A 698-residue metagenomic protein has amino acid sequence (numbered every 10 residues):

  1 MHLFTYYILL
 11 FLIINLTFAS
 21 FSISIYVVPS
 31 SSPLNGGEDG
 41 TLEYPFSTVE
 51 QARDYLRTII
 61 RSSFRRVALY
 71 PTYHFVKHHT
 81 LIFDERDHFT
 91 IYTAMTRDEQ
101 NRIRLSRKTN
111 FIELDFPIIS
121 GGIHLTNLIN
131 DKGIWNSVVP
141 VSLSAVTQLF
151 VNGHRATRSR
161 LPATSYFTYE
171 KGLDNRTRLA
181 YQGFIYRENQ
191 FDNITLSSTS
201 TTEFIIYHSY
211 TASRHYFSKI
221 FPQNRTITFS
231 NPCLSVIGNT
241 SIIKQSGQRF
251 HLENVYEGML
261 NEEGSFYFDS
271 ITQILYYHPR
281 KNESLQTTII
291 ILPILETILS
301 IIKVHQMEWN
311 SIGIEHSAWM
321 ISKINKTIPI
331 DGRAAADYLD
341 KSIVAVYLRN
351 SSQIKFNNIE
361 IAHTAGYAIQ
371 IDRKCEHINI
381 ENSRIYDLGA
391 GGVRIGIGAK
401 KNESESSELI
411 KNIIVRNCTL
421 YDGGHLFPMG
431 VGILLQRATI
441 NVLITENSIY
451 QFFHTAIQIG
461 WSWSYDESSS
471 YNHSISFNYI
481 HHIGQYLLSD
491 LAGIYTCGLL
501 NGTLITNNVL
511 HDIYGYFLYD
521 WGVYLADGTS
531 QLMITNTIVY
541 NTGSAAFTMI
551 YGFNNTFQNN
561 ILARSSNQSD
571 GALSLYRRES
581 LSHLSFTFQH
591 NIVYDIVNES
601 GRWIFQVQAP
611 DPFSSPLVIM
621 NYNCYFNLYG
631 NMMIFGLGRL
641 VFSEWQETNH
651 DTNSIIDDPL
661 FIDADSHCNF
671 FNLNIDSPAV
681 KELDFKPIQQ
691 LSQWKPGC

Functional and structural regions predicted by a protein language model:
M1-L10: Classical eukaryotic N-terminal signal peptides for Sec-dependent ER targeting/secretion, especially the positively
I8-L9, F626, F670: Residue-level detector of bioactive/disordered segments in secreted/extracellular proteins and virion assembly
L12-S24: N-terminal signal peptide
F21-I23, K77, H88, D98 (+25 more regions): Residues that flank catalytic or metal-binding motifs in active/ligand-binding sites
Y26-A362, K401-S407, E647-D658, S666-C698: Extracellular polysaccharide-degrading/modifying enzymes targeting complex plant/algal/animal polysaccharides
W319-L348, A362, G366-D372, Y386-H667: Glycine- and acidic/polar-rich repeat regions and solenoidal domains
I378-I380: Acidic, Ser/Thr- and Pro/Gly-rich intrinsically disordered regions that function as phosphorylation-regulated
